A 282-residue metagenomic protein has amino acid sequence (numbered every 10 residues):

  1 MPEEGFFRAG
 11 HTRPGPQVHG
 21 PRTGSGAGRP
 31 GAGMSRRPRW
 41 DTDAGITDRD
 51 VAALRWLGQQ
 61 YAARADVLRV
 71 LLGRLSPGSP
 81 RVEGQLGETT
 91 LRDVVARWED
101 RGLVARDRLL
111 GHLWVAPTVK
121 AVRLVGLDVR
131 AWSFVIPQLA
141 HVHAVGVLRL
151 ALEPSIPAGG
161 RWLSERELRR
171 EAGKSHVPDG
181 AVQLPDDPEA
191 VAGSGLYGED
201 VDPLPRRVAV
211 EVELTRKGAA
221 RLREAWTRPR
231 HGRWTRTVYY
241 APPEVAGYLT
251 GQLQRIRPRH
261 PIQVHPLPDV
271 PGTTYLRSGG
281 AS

Functional and structural regions predicted by a protein language model:
M1-V125, V129-W132: Nuclease-adjacent, charged terminal/linker segments that flank catalytic cores
P2-F6, Q17-G45, V51-W56, S194 (+2 more regions): Non-catalytic C-terminal interaction segments of nucleic acid-processing enzymes
Q60-A63, E167-R169, T215, V245: Short, solvent-exposed loop/turn segments at secondary-structure junctions
L72, V95-E99, L148-I156, P229 (+1 more regions): Hydrophobic, Leu/Ile/Phe/Ala-enriched alpha-helical segments that form helix-helix packing faces
E83, V129-G146: A short, highly charged nucleic-acid-interacting micro-segment common to nuclease and nuclease-linked defense proteins
Q138, E153-R221: Active-site metal-binding core of divalent-cation-utilizing nuclease and nuclease-like domains
